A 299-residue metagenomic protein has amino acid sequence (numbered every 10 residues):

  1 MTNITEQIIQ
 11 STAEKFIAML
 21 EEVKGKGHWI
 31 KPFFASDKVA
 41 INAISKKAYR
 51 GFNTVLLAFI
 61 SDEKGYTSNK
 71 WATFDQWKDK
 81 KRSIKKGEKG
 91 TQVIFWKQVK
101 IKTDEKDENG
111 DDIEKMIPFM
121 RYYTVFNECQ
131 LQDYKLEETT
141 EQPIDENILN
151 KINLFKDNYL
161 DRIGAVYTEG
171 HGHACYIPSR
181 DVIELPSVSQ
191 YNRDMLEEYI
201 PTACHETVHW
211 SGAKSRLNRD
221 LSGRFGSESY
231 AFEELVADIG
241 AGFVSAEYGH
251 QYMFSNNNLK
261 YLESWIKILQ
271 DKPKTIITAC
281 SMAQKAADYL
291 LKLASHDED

Functional and structural regions predicted by a protein language model:
M1-D299: N-terminal accessory/interface modules of nucleic-acid-binding and processing proteins
